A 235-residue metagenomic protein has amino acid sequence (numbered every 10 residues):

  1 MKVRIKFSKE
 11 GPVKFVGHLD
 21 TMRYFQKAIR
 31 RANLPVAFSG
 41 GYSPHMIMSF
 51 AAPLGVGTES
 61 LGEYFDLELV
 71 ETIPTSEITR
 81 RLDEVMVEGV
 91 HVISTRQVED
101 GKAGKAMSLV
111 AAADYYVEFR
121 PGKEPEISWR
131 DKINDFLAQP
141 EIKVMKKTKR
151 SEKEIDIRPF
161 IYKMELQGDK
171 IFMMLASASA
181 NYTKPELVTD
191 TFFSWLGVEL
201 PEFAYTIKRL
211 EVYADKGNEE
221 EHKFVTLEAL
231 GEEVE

Functional and structural regions predicted by a protein language model:
K6-P12, V16, D20: Extended, well-folded interaction surfaces typified by the phenylalanyl-tRNA synthetase beta subunit core
F7-K9, L67-I73, V117-K123, M173-S177: Short beta-strand-to-loop capping motifs
P12, M22, R31, P35-G40: Short Lys/Arg-rich amphipathic alpha-helical segments
F38-L69: Short, charge-patterned binding micro-sites
L61-Y116: Ordered, amphipathic secondary-structure segments that act as subunit-interaction surfaces in large macromolecular
I78-M86, S128-L137, V188: Short amphipathic alpha-helices in soluble, non-transmembrane regions that often serve as interface/regulatory elements
A138-E235: Core RNA-modification/binding signature centered on pseudouridine synthases
